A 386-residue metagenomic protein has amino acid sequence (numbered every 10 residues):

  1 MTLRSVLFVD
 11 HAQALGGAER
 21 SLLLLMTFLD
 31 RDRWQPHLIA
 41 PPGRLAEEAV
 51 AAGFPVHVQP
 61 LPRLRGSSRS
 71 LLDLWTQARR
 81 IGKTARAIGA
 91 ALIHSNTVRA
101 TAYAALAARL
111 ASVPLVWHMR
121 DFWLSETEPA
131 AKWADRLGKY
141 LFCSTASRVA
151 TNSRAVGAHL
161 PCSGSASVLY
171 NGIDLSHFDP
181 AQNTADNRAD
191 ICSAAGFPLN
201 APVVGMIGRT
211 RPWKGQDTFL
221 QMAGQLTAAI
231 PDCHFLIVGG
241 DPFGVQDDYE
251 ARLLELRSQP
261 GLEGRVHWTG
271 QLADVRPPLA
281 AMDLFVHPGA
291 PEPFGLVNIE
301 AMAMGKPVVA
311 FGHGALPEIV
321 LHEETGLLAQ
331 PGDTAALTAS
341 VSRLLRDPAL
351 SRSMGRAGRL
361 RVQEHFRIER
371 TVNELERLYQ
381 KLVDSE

Functional and structural regions predicted by a protein language model:
F8-G16, F28-L72, V156-H159: N-terminal strand-loop element at the rim of the active site of nucleotide-sugar-dependent glycosyltransferases
G16-L24, P202, M206-A228, D248 (+2 more regions): A conserved mid-protein helix/loop that constitutes part of the nucleotide-sugar donor-binding site
S95-T101, M119: Short His-centered aromatic/hydrophobic patch
A155, G172: Carbohydrate-associated surface elements
D190-S193, A336, R343, L350-H365 (+1 more regions): A short, well-ordered alpha-helix in the C-terminal region of glycosyltransferases
Q271, A290: Aromatic "clamp/platform" in nucleotide-sugar-dependent glycosyltransferases that forms part of the donor/acceptor
P307-A310, V320: Short hydrophobic beta-strand element within catalytic cores of glycosyltransferases and related nucleotide-activated
H322-E323, L327-T334, R343-A349: Conserved acidic donor-binding segment of nucleotide-sugar-dependent glycosyltransferases
